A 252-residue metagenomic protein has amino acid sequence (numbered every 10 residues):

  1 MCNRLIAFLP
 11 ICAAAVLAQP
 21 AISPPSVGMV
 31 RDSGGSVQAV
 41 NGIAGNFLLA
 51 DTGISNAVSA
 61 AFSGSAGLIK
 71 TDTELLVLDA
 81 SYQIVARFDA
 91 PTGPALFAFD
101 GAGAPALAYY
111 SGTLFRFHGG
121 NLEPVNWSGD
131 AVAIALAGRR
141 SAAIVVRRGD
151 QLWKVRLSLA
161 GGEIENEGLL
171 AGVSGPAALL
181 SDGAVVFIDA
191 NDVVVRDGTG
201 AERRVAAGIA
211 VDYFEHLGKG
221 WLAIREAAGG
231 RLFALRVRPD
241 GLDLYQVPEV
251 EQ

Functional and structural regions predicted by a protein language model:
I6-A15: Bacterial N-terminal signal peptides
Q19-N46: An edge-strand/N-cap motif at the start of beta-rich repeat modules
Q19-P20, S55-S65, A90-G103, S128-R140 (+3 more regions): Repeated scaffold domains used in trafficking and secretory/extracellular systems, primarily beta-propellers
P25-D32, G64-T71, G103-Y109, R140-R147 (+3 more regions): Short beta-strand elements that form the blades of beta-propeller/WD-repeat-like and other beta-sheet-rich scaffold
S36-Q38, E74-D79, G112-H118, G149-R156 (+2 more regions): Structural motif
G42-G45, D79-Q83, H118-N121, L157-G161 (+2 more regions): Short loop/turn segments that connect beta-strands within beta-propeller blades
N46-N56, Q83-D89, N121-W127, E163-L170 (+1 more regions): A short beta-strand motif characteristic of beta-propeller blades
R225-Q252: Blade-level signature of beta-propeller repeat domains, shared across WD40, Kelch, NHL, RCC1 and BNR/Asp-box propellers
